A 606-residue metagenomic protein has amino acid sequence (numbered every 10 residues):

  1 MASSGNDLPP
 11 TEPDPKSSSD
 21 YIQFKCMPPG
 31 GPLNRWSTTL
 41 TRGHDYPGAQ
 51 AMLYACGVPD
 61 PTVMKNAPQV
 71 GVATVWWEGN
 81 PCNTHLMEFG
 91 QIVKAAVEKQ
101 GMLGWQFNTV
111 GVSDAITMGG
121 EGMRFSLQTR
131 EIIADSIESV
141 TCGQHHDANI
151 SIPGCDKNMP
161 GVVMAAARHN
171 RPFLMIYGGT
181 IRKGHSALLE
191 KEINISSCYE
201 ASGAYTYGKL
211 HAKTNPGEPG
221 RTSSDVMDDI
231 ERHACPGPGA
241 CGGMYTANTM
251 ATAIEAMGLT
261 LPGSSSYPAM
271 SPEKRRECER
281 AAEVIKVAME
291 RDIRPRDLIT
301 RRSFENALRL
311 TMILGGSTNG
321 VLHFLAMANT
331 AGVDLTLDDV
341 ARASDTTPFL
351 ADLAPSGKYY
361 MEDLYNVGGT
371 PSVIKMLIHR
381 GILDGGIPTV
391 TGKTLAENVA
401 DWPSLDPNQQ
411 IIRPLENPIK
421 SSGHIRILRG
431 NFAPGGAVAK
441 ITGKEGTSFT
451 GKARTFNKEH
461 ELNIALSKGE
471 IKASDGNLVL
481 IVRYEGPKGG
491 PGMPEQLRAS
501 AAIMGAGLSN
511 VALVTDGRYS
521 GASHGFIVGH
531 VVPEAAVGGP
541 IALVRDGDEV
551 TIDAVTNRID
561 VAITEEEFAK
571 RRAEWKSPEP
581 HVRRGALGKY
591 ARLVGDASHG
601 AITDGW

Functional and structural regions predicted by a protein language model:
A2-E78, C82, Q91-V110, A115 (+5 more regions): Catalytic or ion-coupling anion/metal-binding cores of large enzyme and transporter domains
E88: Acidic/charged coordination and interface sites in well-structured regions
F125-A134: Well-ordered mid-protein domain cores that form the structural environment of catalytic cofactors
I133-H146, D228: An acidic, phosphate/nucleotide-engaging active-site surface
V140-V162, L174-Y177: A short, small-residue-rich loop immediately preceding and capping a beta-strand
